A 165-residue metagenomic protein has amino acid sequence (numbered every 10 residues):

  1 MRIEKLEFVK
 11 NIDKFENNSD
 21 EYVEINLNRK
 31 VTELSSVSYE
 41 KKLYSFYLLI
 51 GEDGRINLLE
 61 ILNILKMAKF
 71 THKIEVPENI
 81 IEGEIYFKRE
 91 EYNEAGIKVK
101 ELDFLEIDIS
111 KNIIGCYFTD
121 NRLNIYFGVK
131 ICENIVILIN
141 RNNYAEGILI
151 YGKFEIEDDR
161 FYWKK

Functional and structural regions predicted by a protein language model:
M1, L43-Y47: Nucleic-acid-binding small beta-barrel platforms of the OB/S1 family and closely associated recruitment extensions
M1-L34, L59-C116, I156-K165: Intrinsic disorder/low-complexity detector
R29-Y44, I125-E133: A cross-kingdom feature marking solvent-exposed beta-strand/loop segments within repeated, beta-rich binding/scaffold
F46-E60, I137, A145-L149: Short, structured motif recognition centered on aromatic/hydrophobic residues
G54, N112-I114, N142-N143: Beta-strand-connecting loop/turn residues
I61-L62, T119, I150-Y151: Surface loops and adjacent helix of pleckstrin homology
C116-R122: Extended, Lys/Arg-enriched charged tracts that mediate electrostatic binding to polyanionic substrates
L123-K164: Mixed-charge, glycine-accented linear interaction segment located at domain edges/termini
